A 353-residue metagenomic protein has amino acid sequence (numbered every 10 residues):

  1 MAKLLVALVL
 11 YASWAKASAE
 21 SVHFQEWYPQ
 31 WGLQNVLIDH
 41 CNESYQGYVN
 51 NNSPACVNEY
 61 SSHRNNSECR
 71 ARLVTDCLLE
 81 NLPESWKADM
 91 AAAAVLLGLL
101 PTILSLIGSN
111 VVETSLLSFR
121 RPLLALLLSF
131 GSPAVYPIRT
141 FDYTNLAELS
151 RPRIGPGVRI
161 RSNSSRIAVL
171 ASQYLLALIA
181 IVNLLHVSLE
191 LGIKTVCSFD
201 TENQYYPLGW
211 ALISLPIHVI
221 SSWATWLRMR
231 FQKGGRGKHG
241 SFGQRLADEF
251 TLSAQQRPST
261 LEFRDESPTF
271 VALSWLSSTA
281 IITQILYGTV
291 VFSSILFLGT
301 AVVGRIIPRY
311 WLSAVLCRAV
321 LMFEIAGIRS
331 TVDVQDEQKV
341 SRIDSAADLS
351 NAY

Functional and structural regions predicted by a protein language model:
A2-Y353: Alpha-helical transmembrane segments of secretory-pathway, organelle, and plasma-membrane proteins
